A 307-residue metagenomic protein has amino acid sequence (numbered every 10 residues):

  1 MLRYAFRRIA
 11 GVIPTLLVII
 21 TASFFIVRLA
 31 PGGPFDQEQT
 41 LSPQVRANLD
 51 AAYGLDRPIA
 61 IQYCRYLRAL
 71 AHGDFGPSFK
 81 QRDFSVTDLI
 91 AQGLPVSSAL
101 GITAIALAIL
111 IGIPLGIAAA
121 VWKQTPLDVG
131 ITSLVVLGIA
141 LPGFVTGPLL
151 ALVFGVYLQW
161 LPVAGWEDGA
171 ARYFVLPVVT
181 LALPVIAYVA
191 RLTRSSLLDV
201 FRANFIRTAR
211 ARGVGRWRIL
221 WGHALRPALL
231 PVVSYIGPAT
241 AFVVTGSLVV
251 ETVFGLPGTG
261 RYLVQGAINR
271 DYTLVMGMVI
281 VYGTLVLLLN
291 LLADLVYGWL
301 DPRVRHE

Functional and structural regions predicted by a protein language model:
L2-Y4, I90-L127, G143, D168-E307: Alpha-helical transmembrane segments of integral membrane proteins, especially multi-pass inner/plasma-membrane
F6-V12, L16: N-terminal signal-anchor/signal peptide hydrophobic helix marking the start of the first transmembrane segment
G11, I19, S42, L107-A108 (+5 more regions): Transmembrane alpha-helical core residues of multi-pass small-molecule transporters, especially secondary transporters
L16-R65, K80, F84, L158-F174: Hydrophobic alpha-helical transmembrane segments of membrane transport/permease proteins and related membrane-embedded
I19, S23-V27, G147, A151 (+5 more regions): Juxtamembrane/transmembrane-helix interface segments of polytopic membrane transporters
S23-L29, Y66-R68, S133-P162, T180-P184 (+1 more regions): Membrane-water interface segments at the C-terminal ends of transmembrane alpha-helices in multi-pass inner-membrane
I26, A30, E38-S42, L70-A71 (+10 more regions): Hydrophobic aliphatic residues
D56-I113: An internal, D/E-rich "acidic patch" concept
